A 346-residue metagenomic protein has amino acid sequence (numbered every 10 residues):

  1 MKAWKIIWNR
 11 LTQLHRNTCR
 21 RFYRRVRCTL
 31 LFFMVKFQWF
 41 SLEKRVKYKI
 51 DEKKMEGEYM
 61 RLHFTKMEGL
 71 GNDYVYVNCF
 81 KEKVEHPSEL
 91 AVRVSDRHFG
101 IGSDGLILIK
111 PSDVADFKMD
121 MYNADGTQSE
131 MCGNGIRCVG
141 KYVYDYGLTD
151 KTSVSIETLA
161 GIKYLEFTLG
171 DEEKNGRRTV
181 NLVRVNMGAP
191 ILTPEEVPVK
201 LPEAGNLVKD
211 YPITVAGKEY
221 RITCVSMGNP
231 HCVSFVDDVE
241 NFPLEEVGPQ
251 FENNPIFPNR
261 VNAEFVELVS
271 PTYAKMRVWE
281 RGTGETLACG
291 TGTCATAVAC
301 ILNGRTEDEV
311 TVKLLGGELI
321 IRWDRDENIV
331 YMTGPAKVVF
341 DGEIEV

Functional and structural regions predicted by a protein language model:
I7-R16: N-terminal, intrinsically disordered charge-dense segments
L30-K36: Hydrophobic alpha-helical signal peptides and transmembrane signal-/tail-anchor segments that drive secretory-pathway
K36, L42-Y59: Short, Lys/Arg-enriched N-terminal segments with co-localized hydrophobic residues within the first ~10-30 amino acids
E56-V180, C232-V346: A glycine-rich beta-to-alpha transition motif near the start of alpha/beta enzyme domains, typified by
I191-Y220: Active-site glycine-rich loop that binds ribose-phosphate moieties when present
K209-E240: Internal active-site segments that recognize and position negatively charged phosphoryl groups and nucleotide moieties
